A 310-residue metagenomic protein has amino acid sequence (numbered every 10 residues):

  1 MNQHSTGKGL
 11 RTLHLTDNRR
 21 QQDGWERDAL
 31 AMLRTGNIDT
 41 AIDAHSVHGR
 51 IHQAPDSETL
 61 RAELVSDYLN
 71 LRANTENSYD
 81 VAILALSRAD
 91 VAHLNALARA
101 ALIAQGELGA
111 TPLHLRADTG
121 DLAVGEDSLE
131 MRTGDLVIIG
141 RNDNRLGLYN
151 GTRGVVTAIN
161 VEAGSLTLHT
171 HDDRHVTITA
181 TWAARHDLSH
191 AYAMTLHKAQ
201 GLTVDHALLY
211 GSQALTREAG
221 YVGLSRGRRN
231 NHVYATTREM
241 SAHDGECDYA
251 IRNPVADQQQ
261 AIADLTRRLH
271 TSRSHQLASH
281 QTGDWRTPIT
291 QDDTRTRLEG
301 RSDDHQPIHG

Functional and structural regions predicted by a protein language model:
M1-E162, T167, G245, I251-T296: Conserved helicase motor core of P-loop NTPases
N18, R88, A183, T236-E239: Short, ordered loop/turn segments at secondary-structure junctions
L97-L108, G211-A219, E239-A242: Compositionally biased, low-complexity linear motifs
G134, G223, I289, R295-G310: Non-Sec secretion/translocation targeting segments of pathogen effectors
D135-T237: Conserved helicase C-terminal RecA-like lobe
R226-R229, M240, G245-I251: A hydrophobic, small-residue-rich beta->alpha segment in the mid-to-C-terminal subdomain of diverse proteins
